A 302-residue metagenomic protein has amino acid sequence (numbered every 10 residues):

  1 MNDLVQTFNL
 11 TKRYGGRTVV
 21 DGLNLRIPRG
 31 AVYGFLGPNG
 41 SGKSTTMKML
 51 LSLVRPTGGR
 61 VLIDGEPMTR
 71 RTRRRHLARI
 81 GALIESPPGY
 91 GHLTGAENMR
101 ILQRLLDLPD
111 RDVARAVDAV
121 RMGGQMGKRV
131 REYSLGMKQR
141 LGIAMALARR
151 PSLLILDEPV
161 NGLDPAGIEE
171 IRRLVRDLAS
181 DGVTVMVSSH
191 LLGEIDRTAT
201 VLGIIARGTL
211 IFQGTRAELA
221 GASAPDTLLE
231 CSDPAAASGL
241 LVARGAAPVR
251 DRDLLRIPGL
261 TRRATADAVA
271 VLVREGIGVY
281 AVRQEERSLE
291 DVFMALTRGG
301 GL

Functional and structural regions predicted by a protein language model:
M1-N2, L302: Short, low-complexity, intrinsically disordered N-terminal peptides in bacterial proteins
N2-T7, K12-V187, L192-A206, F212: ABC transporter nucleotide-binding domains
L51, L296-T297: Short, hydrophobic alpha-helical segments
R73, D110, R216, P234 (+1 more regions): Residues at or immediately preceding the N-termini of alpha-helices
R104-D107, R298-L302: Non-catalytic alpha-helical coupling and interface elements of nucleotide-dependent molecular machines and regulators
R172-G259: ABC transporter nucleotide-binding domain
A224-L296, L302: Short, charged/small-residue-rich alpha-helical element at the C-terminal edge of ABC transporter nucleotide-binding
